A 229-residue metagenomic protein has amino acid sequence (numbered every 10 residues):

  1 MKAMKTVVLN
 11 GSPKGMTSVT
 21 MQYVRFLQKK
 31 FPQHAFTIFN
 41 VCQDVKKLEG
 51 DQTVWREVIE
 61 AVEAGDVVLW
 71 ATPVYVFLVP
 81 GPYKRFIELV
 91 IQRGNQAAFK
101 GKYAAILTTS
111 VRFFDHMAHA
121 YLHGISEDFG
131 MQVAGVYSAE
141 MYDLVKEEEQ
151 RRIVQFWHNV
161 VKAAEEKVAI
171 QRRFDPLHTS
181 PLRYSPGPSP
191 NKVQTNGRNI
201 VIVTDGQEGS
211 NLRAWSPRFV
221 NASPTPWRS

Functional and structural regions predicted by a protein language model:
M1-R93, Q171-S229: N-terminal beta1-alpha1-beta2 submodule of the flavodoxin-like/Rossmannoid cofactor-binding fold
P13, V111, E140-D143, G206-Q207: Glycine-rich beta-alpha junction loops
Q22, G81, M117, E148 (+2 more regions): Conserved active-site and cofactor/substrate-binding residues in soluble primary-metabolism enzymes
A64, V68, T72-V76, S138-S180: Helix-enriched interaction subdomains in cytosolic or periplasmic regions, typified by TIR/SEFIR signaling/NADase cores
P82-F86, Y121, I125, R152-F156: Alpha-helical scaffold elements adjacent to nucleotide-binding pockets in ATP/GTP-utilizing enzyme cores
R93, I125-Q132, N159-K167, A222 (+1 more regions): Change "in soluble alpha/beta enzymes" to "in soluble alpha/beta proteins
N95-A97: Conserved helix-turn-beta segment immediately C-terminal to the redox Cys motif in thioredoxin-like folds
K100-E140, E148: Short, glycine-/small-residue-rich phosphate/pyrophosphate-handling segment
